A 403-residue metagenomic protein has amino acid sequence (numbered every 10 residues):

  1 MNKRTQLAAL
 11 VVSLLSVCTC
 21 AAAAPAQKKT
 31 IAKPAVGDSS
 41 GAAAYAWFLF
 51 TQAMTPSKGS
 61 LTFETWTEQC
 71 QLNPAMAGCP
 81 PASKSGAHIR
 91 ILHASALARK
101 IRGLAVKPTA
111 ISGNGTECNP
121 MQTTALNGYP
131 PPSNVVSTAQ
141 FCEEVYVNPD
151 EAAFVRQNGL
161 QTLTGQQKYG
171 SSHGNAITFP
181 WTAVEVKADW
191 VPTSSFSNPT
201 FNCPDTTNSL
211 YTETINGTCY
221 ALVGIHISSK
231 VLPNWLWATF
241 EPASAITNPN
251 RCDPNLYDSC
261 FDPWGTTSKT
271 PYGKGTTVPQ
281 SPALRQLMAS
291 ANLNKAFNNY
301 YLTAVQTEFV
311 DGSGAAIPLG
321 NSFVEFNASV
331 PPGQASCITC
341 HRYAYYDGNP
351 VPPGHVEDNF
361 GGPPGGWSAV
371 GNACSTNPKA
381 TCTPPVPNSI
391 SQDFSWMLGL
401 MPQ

Functional and structural regions predicted by a protein language model:
M1, C20-Q27: Basic/polar N-terminal segments that are highly enriched at the extreme N-terminus, encompassing both cleavable
M1-L10: Bacterial N-terminal signal peptides that target proteins for export
A9-T19: Bacterial N-terminal signal peptides
A24-T339, Y343-Q403: Conserved small-residue
